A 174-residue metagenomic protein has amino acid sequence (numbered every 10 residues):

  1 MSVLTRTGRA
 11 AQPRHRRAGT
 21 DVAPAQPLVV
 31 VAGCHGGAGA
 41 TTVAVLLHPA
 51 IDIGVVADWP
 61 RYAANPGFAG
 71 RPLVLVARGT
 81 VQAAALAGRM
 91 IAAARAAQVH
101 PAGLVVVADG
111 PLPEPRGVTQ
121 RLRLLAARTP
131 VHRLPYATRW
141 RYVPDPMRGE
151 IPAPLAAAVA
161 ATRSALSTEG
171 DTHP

Functional and structural regions predicted by a protein language model:
M1-V29, V159-T172: Extreme N-terminal, non-catalytic leader segments that precede Walker-type/kinase nucleotide-binding cores
L28-I51: Glycine-rich phosphate-binding P-loop
A44-L47, R89, P115-R128: Short, aromatic/basic amphipathic alpha-helical patches
P49-W59: Post-Walker A helix-loop "phosphate-sensing" segment adjacent to the P-loop in P-loop NTPases
A57-G79, I91-A92, Q98-G103: Inter-motif core of Ras-like GTPase G domains
R71-L86, G110-E114: Conserved Switch II/interswitch segment of TRAFAC-class P-loop GTPases
V106-L112, A137-R139: Short beta-alpha junction loops
Q120-G149: Beta-strand-loop-alpha "switch" segments that mediate conformational coupling across diverse proteins
